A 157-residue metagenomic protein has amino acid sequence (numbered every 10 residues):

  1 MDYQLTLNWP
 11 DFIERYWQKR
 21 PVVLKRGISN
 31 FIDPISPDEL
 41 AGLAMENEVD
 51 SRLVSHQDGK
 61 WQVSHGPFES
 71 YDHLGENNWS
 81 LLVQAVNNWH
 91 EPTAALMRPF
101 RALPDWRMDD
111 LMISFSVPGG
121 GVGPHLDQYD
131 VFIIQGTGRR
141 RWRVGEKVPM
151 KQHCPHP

Functional and structural regions predicted by a protein language model:
M1-R15, I28-I35, A41-P157: Active-site region of the double-stranded beta-helix
K19-R20: Glycine-rich, often proline-containing surface loops adjacent to acidic residues and nearby aromatics that form
